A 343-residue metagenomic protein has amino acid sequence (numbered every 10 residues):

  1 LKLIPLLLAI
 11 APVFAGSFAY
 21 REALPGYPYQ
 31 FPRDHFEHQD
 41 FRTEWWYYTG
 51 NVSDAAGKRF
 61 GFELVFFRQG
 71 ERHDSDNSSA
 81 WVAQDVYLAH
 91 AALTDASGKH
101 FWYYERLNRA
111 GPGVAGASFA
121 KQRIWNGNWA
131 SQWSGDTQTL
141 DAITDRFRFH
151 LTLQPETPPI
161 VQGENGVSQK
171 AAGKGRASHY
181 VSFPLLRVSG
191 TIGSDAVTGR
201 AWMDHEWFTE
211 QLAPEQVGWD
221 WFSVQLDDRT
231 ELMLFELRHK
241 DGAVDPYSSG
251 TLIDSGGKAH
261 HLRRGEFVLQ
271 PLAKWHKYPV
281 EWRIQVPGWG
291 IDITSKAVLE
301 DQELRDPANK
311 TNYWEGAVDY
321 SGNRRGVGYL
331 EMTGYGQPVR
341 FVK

Functional and structural regions predicted by a protein language model:
K2-V13: Bacterial N-terminal signal peptides
G16-K343: Structured soluble/peripheral alpha/beta segments that form catalytic or ligand/cofactor-binding pockets
